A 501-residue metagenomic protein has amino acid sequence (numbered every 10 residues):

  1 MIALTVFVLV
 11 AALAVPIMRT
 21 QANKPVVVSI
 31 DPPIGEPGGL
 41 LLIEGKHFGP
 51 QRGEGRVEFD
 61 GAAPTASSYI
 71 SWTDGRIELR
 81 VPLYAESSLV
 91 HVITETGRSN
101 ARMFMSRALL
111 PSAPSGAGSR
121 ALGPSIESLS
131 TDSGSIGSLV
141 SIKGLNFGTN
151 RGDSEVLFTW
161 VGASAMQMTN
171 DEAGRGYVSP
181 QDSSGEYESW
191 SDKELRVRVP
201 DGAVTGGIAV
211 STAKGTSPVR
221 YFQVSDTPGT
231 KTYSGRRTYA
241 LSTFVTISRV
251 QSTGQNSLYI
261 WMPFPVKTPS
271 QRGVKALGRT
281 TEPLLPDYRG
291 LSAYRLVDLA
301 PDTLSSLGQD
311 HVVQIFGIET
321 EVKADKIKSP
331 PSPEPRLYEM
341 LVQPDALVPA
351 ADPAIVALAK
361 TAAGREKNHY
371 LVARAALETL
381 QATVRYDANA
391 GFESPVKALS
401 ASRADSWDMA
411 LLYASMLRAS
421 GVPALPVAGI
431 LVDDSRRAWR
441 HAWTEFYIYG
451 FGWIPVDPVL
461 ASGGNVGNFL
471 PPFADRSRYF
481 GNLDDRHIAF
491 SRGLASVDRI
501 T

Functional and structural regions predicted by a protein language model:
I2-P16: Hydrophobic membrane-insertion alpha-helices, especially the h-region of bacterial N-terminal signal peptides
V15-K24, R107-G123: Proline/serine/threonine-rich low-complexity linkers at boundaries of modular beta-sandwich domains
M18-R98, R102, E127-T216: Immunoglobulin-like IPT/TIG beta-sandwich domains and homologous Ig-like subdomains
F104-L109, Y221-G229: Short beta-strand edge segments in extracellular beta-sheet folds
Q223-F316: Intrinsically disordered, low-complexity N-terminal segments that are enriched in acidic
L285-V396, S400: Acidic low-complexity segments
H369-A376, S402-L417: Active-site nucleophilic cysteine motif
M409-I500: Hydrophobic/aromatic-rich core segments of domains that either
